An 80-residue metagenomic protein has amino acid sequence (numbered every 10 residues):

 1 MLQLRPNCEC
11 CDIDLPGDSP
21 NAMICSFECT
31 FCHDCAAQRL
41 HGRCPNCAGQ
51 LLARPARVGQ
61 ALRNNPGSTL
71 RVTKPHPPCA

Functional and structural regions predicted by a protein language model:
M1-A80: Intrinsically disordered, low-complexity regulatory regions in eukaryotic proteins
